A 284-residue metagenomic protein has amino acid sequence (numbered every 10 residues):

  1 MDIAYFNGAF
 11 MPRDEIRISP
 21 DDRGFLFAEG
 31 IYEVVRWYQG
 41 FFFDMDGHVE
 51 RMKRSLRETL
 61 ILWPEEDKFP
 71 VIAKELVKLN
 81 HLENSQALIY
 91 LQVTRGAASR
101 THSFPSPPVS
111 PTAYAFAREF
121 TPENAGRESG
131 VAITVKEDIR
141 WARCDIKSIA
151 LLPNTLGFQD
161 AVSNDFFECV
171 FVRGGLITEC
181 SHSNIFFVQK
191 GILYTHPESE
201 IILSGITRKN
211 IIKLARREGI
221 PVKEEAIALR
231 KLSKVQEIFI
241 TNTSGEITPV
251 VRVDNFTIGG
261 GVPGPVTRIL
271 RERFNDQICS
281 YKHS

Functional and structural regions predicted by a protein language model:
M1-K78, T94, S99-S284: Helix-start/capping segments and mature chain N-termini
H81-Q86, I220: Short secondary-structure junctions
Q86-V93: ATP-grasp fold ATP-binding core
